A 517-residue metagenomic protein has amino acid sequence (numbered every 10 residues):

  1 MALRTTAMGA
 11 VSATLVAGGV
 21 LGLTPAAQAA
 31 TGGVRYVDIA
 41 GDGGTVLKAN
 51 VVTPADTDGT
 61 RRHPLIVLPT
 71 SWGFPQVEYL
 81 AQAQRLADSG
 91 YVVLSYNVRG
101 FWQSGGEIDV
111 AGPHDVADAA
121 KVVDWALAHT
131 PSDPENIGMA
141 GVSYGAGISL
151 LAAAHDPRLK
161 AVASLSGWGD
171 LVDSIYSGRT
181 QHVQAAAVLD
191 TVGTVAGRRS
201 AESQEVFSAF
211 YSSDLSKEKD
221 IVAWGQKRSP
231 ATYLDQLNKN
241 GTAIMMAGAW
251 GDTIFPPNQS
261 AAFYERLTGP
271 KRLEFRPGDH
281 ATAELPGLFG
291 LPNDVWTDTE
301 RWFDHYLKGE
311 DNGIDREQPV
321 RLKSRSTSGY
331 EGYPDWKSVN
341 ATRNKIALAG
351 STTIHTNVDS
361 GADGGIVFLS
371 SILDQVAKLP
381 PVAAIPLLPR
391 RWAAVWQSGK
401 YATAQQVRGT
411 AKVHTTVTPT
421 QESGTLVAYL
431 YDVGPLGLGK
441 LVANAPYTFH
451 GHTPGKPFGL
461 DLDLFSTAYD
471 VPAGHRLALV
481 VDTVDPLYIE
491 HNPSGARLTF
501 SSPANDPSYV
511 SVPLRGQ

Functional and structural regions predicted by a protein language model:
M1-A29: Secretory targeting and sorting signals
A30-R61, Y401: N-terminal cap/lid segment of alpha/beta-hydrolase-fold proteins
A55-R62, E107-D115, K121-S143: Gly/Ser-rich "nucleophile elbow"/oxyanion-hole loop immediately N-terminal to the catalytic nucleophile in hydrolases
T57-H63, L68-Q103, T253-P256: Short substrate-entry loop that stabilizes the transition state in hydrolases
A140-V142, L151-K239, E310-D311: Accessory cap/linker subdomain of secreted extracellular hydrolases
N240, M245-G248: Short beta-strand/loop motif that positions the catalytic acidic residue of the alpha/beta-hydrolase fold
T242, P256-Y264: Short alpha-helix in the alpha/beta-hydrolase fold that links the catalytic acid
E274, T282-A283, L288-Q517: C-terminal, loop-rich substrate-recognition/catalytic regions characterized by aromatic stacking residues
